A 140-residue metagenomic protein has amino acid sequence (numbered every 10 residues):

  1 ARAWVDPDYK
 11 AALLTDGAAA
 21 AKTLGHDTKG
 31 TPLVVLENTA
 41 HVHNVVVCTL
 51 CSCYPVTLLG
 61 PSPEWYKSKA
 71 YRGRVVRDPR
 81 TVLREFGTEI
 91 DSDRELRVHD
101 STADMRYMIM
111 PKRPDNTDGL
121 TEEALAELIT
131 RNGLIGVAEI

Functional and structural regions predicted by a protein language model:
A1-I140: Terminal, compositionally biased segments used for targeting/anchoring and flexible tails
